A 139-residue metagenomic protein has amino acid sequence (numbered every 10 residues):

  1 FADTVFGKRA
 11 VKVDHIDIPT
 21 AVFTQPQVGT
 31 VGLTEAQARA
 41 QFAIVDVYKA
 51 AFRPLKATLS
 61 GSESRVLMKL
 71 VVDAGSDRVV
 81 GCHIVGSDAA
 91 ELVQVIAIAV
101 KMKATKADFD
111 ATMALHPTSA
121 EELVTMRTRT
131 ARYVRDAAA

Functional and structural regions predicted by a protein language model:
D3-V11, F23-A139: Flexible, glycine-rich terminal cap/loop adjacent to redox cofactors in electron-transfer oxidoreductases
H15-A21: Short linear capping/connector segments at secondary-structure termini
